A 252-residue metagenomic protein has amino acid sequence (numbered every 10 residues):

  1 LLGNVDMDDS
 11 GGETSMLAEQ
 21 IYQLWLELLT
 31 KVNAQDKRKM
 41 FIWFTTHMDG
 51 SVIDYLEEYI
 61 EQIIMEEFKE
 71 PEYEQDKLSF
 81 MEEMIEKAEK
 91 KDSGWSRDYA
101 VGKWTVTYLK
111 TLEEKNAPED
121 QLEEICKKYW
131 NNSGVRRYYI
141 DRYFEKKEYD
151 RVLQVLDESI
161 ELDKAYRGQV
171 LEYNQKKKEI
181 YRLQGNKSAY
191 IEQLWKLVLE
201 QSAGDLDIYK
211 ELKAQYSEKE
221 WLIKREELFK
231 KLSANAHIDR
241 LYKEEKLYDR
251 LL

Functional and structural regions predicted by a protein language model:
L1-L252: Eukaryote-biased, non-catalytic alpha-solenoid scaffold regions
